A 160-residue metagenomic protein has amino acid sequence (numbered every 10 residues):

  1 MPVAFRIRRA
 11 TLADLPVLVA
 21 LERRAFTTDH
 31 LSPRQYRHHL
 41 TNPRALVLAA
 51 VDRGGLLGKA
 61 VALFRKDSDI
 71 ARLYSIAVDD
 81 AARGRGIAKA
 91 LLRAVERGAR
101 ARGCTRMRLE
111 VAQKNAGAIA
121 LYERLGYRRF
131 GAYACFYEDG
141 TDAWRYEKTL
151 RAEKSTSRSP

Functional and structural regions predicted by a protein language model:
P2-F5, R9-R83, L92-A94, G98 (+3 more regions): Acetyl-CoA-dependent GNAT
Q35-R37, G131-A134: Short, P/G- and charge-enriched loop/turn segments at secondary-structure junctions
E96, L109-V111: Short acidic/polar micro-motifs centered on Gly/Asp/Asn
A101, L125, R129-G131: A secondary-structure capping/hinge motif
T105, A112-I119, R124-L125, C135-P160: C-terminal "cap" of GNAT-fold acetyltransferases
